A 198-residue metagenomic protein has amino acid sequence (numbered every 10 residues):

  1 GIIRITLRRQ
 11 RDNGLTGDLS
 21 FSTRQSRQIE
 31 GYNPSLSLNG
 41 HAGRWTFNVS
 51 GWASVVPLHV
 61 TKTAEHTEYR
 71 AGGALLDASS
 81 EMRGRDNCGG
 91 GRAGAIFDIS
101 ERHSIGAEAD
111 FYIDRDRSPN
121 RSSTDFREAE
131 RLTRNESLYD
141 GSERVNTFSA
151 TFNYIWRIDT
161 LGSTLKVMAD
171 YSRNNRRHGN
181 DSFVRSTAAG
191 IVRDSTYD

Functional and structural regions predicted by a protein language model:
G1-F21, Y32-P34: N-terminal periplasmic accessory domains that precede and gate Gram-negative outer-membrane beta-barrel machines
R8-D18, C88-A93, A109, D114 (+2 more regions): Surface-exposed extracellular loop regions of Gram-negative outer-membrane beta-barrel proteins
R8-Q10, R24, G43, S54: Solvent-exposed coil/turn segments that connect beta secondary-structure elements in extracytoplasmic/periplasmic
G14-D18, S35, R44-T46, S104 (+1 more regions): Outer-membrane beta-barrel architecture
S22-T23, L76-E81, T133-D140, V192-D198: Extracellular loop and loop/strand-boundary signature of outer-membrane beta-barrel proteins
I29-T61, A74-N120, N146-A150, W156: Transmembrane beta-barrel wall of Gram-negative outer-membrane proteins
V60-G72, S118-T133, R177-A188, V192-R193: Outer-membrane beta-barrel translocator domains and adjoining extracellular loop/strand segments of Gram-negative
G90-D114, Y139-D198: Face-selective signature of the C-terminal outer-membrane beta-barrel domain
